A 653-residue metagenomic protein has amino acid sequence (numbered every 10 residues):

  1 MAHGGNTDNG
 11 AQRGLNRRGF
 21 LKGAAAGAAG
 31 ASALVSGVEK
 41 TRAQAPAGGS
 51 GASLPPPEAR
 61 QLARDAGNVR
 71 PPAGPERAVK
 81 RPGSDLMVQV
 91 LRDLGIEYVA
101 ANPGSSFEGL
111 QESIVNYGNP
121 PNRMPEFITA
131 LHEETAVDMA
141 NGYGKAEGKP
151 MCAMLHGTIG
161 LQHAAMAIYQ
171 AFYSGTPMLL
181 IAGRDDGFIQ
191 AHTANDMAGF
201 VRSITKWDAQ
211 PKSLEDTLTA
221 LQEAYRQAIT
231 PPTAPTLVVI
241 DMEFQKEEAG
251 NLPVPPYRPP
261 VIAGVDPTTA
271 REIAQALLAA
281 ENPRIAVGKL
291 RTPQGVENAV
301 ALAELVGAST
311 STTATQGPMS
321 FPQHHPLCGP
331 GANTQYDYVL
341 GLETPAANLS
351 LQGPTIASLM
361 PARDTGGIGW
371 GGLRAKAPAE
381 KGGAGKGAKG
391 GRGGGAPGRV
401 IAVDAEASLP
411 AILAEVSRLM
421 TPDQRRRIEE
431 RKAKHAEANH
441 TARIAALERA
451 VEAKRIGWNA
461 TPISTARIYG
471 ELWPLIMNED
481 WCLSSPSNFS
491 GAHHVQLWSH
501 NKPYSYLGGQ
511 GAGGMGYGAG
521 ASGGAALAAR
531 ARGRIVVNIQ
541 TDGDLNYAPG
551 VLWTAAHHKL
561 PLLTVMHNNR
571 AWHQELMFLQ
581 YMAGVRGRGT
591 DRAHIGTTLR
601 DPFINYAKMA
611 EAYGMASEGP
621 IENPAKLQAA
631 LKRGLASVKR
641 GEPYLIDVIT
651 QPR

Functional and structural regions predicted by a protein language model:
M1-L15: N-terminal secretory signal peptides
P55-A78, E215, V239, G264 (+5 more regions): Phosphate/pyrophosphate-binding active-site segments
P57-R60, G67-N68, P211, E223 (+1 more regions): Conformationally flexible catalytic loops at phosphate/diphosphate-handling active centers
S84-M87, R92, L110-I114, E437-A529: Active-site diphosphate/adenylate-binding microenvironment
A101-D138, L277-Y336, L475-A519: Anionic-ligand anchoring segments at beta-strand to alpha-helix junctions in alpha/beta enzyme folds, i.e., glycine
K145, K289-W370, K376-G382, H500-A531 (+4 more regions): Glycine-rich, anion-gripping cofactor-binding loops and their flanking helix/strand elements in enzyme active sites
A171, I181-A220, T312-A436, L631-G634: Glycine-rich, acidic loop regions that bind phosphate or pyrophosphate groups
I189, N333, P410, A492-P652: Thiamine diphosphate
